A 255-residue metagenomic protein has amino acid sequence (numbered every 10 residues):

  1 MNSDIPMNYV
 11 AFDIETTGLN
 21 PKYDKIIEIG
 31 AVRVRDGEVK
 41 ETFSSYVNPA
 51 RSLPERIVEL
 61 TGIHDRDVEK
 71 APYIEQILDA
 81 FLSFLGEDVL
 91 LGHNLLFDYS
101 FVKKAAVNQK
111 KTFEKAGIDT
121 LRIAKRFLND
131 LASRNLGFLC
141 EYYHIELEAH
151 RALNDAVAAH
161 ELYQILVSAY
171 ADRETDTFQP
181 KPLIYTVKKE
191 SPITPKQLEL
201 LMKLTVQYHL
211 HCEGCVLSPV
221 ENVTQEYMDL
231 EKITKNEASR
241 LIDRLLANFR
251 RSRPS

Functional and structural regions predicted by a protein language model:
M1-A116, N129-H150: Conserved non-catalytic scaffold segment of RNase H-like nuclease domains
T16-G18, R122, A158: Short, glycine/acidic-enriched loop or turn micro-motifs at the edges of active sites
D119-R126: Short, flexible loop segments at boundaries between secondary-structure elements
L153-Q164: Acidic, divalent-metal-coordinating active-site segment for phosphoryl/phosphodiester hydrolysis, typified by short
L162-S255: Acidic two-metal-ion nuclease catalytic site recognized across multiple nuclease folds, prominently DnaQ/RNase D-T
